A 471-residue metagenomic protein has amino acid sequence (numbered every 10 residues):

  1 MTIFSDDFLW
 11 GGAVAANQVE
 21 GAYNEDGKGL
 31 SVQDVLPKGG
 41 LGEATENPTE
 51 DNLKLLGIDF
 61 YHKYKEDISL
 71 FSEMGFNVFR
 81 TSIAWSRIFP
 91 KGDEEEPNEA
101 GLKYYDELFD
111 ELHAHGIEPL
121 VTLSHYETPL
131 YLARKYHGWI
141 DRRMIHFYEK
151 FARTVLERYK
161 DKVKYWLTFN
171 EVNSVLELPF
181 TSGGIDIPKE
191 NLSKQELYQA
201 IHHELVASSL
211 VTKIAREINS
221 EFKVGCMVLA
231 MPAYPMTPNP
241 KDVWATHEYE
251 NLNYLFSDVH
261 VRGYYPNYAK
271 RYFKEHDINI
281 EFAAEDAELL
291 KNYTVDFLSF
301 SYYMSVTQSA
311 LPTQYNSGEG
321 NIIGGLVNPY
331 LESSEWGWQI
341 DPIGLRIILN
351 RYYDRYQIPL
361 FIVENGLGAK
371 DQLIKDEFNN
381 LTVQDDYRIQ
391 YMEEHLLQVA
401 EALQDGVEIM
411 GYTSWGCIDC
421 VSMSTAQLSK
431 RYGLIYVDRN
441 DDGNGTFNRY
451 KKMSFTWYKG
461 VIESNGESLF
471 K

Functional and structural regions predicted by a protein language model:
M1-P48, K91-D93, L102-K471: Active-site region of glycoside hydrolase catalytic domains
D7-L9, Y61, V78: A common structural microfeature
T49-K63, I140-R142: Active-site mouth loops of central-metabolism enzymes
D59-E66, M74, I83, A100-E107 (+2 more regions): Generic alpha-helix structural propensity
K63-A84, N292-L298: Catalytic domains of carbohydrate-active enzymes, especially glycoside hydrolases
M74-G101, V121: Aromatic-lined carbohydrate-binding/catalytic grooves of carbohydrate-active enzymes
